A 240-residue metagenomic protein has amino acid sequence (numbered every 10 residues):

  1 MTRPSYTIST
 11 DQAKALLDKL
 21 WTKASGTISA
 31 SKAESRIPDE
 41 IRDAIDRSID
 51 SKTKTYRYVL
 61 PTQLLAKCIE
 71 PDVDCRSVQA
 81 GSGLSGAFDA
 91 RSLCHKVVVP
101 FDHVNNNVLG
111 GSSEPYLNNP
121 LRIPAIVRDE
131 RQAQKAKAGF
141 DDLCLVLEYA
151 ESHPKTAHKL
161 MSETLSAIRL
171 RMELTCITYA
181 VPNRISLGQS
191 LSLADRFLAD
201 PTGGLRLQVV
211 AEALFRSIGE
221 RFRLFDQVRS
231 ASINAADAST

Functional and structural regions predicted by a protein language model:
T2-R3, Q12-S190: Interfaces and regulatory segments of ATP-dependent nucleotide/adenylate/phosphodiester-chemistry enzymes
Y6-I8: Short helix-onset patch at the extreme N-terminus, typifying the N->h transition of secretory signal peptides
R169, L198, R216-E220: Hydrophobic/aromatic-lined pockets within catalytic cores
L191-A211: Solvent-exposed, charged helical/coil patches that constitute nucleic-acid or partner-interaction surfaces
R206-T240: Catalytic centers of nucleases
